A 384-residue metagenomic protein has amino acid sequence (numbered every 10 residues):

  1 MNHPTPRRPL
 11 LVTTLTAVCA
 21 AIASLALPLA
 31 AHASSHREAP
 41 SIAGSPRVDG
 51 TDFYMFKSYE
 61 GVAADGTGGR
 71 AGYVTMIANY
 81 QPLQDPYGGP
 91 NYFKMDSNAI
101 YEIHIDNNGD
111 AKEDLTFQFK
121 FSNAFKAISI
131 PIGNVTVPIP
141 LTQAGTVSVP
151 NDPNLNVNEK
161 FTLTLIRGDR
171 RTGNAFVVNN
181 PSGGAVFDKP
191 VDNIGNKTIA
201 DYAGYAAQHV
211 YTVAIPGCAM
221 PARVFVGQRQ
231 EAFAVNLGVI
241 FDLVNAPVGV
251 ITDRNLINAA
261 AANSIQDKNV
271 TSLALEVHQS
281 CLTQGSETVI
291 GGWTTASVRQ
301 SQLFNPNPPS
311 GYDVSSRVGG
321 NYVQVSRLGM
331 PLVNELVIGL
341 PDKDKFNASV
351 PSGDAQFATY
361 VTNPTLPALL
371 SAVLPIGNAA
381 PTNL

Functional and structural regions predicted by a protein language model:
M1-L11: N-terminal secretory signal peptides that target proteins for export/translocation
M1-N2, A17-C19, I103-I105: A signal for specific C-terminal beta-sheet/loop modules enriched in small/flexible residues with GP/PG/PP motifs
V12-T13, M55: Intrinsically disordered, low-complexity segments enriched in polar/charged small residues
T13-A26: Bacterial N-terminal signal peptides
A31-L384: Surface-exposed extracytoplasmic segments
